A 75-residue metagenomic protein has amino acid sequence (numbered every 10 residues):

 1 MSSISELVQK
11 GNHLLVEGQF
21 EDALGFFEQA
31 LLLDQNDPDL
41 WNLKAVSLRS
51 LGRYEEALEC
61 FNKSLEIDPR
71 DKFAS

Functional and structural regions predicted by a protein language model:
I4-S5, P38-D39, K72-F73: Helix-start (N-cap) detector for alpha-helical repeat units in TPR-like alpha-solenoids, especially tetratricopeptide
V16-E17, S50-L51: Register position in tetratricopeptide repeats
E28-L32, N62-E66: Conserved structural position within tetratricopeptide repeats
